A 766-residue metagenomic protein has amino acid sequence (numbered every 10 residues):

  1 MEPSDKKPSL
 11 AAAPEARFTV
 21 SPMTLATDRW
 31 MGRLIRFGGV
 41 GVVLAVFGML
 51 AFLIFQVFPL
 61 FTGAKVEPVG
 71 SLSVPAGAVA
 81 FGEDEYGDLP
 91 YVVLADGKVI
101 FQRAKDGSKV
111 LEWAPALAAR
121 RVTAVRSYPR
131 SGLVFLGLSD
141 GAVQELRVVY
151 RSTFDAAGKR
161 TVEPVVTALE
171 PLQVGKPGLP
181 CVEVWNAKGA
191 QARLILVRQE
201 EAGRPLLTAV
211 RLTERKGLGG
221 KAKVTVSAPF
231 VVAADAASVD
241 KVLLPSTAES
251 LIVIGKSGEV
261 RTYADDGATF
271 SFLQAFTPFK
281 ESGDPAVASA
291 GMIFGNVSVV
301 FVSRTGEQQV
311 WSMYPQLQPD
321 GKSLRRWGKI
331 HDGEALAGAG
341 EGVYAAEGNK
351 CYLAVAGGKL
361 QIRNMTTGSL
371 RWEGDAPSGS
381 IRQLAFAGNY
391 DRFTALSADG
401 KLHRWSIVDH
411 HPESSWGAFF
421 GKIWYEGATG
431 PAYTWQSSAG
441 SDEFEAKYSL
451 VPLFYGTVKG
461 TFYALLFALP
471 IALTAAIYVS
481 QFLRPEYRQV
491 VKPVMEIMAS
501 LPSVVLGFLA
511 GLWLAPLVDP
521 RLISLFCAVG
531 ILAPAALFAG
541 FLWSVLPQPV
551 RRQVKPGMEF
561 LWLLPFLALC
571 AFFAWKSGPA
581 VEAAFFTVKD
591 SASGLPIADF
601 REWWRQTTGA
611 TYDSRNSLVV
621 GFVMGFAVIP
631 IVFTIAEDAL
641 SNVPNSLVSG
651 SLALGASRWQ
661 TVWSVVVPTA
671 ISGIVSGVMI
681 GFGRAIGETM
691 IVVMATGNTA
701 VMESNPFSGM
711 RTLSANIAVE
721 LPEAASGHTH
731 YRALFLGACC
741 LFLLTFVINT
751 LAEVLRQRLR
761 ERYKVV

Functional and structural regions predicted by a protein language model:
P59, D106-G107, L146-V162, V210-K221 (+4 more regions): Short loop/turn segments immediately following beta-strands, especially the blade-tip and inter-blade linker loops
P75-D84, A119-S131, E170-A187, A234-T247 (+3 more regions): Repeated scaffold domains used in trafficking and secretory/extracellular systems, primarily beta-propellers
K447-T461, A515-A535, V550-I631: Loop-to-helix entry region at the N-terminal start of transmembrane alpha-helices in multi-pass membrane transporters
A464-M495, A539-P547, A752-E761: Transmembrane-helix boundary motif in ABC transporter permease subunits
R484-K492, F560-L567, V648-S676: Amphipathic cytosolic juxtamembrane alpha-helices at the membrane-cytosol interface of multi-pass membrane transporters
F538-V550, E637-S641, N645, M679 (+1 more regions): C-terminal transmembrane helix and the adjacent membrane-cytosol boundary/short C-terminal tail of inner/organellar
W603-A610, S617, V692-F742: Interhelical loop and adjacent transmembrane-helix boundary motif in polytopic membrane transport permeases
F633-I635, V643, S657-M694: Transmembrane alpha-helices
